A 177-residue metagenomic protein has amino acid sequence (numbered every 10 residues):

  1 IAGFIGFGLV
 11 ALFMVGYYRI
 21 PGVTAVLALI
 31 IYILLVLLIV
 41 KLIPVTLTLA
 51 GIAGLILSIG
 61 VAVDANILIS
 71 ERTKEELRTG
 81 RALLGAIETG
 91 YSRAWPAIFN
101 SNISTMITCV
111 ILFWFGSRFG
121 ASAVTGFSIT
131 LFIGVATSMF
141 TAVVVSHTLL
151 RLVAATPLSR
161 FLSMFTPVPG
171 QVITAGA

Functional and structural regions predicted by a protein language model:
I1-T48, G116-G120: Interfacial segments of transmembrane alpha-helices in multi-pass membrane proteins
V10, I39, I67, I98 (+1 more regions): Residue-level signature of catalytic and energy-coupling elements of molecular machines, predominantly ATP/GTP-dependent
L12-Y18, V61-A65, T137, T141: Hydrophobic alpha-helical membrane-associated segments
G22-P44, L55-G60, A123-F140: Small-residue-enriched core segments of transmembrane alpha-helices in multipass membrane transport and channel
G51-G54, V63: Hydrophobic, small-residue-rich transmembrane alpha-helices and their short perimembrane loops in multi-pass membrane
V63-N66, S70-T73, H147: Membrane-embedded alpha-helices of multi-pass transport/permease systems
E75-T79, L83-A177: Hydrophobic alpha-helical transmembrane segments of membrane transport and translocation systems, primarily multi-pass
